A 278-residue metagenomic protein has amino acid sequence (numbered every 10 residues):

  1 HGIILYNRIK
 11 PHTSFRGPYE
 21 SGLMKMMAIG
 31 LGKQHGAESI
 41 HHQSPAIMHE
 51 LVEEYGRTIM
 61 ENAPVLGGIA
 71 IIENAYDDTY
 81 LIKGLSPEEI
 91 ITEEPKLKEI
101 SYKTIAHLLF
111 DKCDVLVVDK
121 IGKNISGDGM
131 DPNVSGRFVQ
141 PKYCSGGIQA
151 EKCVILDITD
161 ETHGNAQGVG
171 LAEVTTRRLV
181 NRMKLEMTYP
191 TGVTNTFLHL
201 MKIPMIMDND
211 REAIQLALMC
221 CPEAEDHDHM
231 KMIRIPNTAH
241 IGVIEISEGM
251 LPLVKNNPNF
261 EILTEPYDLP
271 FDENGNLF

Functional and structural regions predicted by a protein language model:
H1-G122: Conserved, well-structured core segments that form the ligand-binding/active-site neighborhood of functional domains
S14-Y19, T79-G84, G127-D131, A166-G168 (+1 more regions): Short acidic, glycine/serine/threonine-rich loops at helix termini
Y76, G122-I125, D160-H163: Short, catalytically relevant binding-site loops at active-site mouths
D114-V118, G122-S126, L200-M205: Active-site rim loops that border cofactor/substrate pockets in soluble metabolic enzymes
D131-F278: C-terminal non-catalytic interaction/assembly regions of soluble proteins
